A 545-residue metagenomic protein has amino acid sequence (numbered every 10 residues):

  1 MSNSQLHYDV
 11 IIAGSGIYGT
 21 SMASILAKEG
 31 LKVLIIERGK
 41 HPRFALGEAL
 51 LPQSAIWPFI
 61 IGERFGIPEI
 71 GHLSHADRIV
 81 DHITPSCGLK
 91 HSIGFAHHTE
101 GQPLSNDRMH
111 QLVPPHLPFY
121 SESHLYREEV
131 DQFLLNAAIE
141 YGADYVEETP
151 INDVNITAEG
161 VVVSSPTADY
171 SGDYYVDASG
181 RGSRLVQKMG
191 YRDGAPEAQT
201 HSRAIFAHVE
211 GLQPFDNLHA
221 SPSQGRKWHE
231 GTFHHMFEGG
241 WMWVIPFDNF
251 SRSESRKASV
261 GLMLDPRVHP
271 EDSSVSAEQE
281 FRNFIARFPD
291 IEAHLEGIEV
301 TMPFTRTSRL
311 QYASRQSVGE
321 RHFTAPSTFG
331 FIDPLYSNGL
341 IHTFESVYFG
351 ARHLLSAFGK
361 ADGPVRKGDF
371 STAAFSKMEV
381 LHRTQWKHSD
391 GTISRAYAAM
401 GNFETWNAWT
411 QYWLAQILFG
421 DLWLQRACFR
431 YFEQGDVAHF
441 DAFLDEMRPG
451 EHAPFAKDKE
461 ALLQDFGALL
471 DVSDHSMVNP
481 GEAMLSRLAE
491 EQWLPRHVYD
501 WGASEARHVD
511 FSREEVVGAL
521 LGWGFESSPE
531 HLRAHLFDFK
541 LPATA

Functional and structural regions predicted by a protein language model:
N3-Y18, L34: Beta1/beta-strand and adjacent pyrophosphate-binding region of the FAD-binding site in flavoprotein oxidoreductases
M22, P58, I341-F358: An active-site-proximal "capping" alpha-helix that borders the catalytic cofactor pocket
A27-E48: Glycine-rich FAD pyrophosphate-binding loop
R43-Q102: N-terminal FAD cofactor-binding segment of flavoenzymes
D81-G180, R184: Feature captures the FAD/FMN-dependent oxidoreductase FAD-binding
N136-D290, V347: Predominantly flavin-linked oxidoreductase catalytic cores and closely associated redox partners
F304-P334: FAD-binding beta-loop-beta segment adjacent to the flavin cofactor pocket
R352-Q411: Active-site-proximal substrate-binding core of FAD-dependent oxidoreductases
